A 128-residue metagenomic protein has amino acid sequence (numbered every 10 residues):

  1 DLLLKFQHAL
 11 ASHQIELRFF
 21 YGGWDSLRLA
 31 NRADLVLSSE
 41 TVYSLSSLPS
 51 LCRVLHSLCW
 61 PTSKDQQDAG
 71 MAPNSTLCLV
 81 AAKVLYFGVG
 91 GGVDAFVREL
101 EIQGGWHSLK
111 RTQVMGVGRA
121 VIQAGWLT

Functional and structural regions predicted by a protein language model:
D1-T128: S-adenosylmethionine-dependent methyltransferases
